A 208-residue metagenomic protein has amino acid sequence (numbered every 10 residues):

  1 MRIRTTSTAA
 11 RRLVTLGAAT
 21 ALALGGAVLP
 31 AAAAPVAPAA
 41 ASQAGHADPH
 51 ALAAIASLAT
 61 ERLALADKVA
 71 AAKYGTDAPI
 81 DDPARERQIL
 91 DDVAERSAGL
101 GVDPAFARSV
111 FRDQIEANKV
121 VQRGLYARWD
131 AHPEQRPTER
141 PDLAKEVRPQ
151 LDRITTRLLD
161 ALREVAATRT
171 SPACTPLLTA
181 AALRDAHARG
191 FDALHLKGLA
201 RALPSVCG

Functional and structural regions predicted by a protein language model:
M1-V36: Secretory targeting and sorting signals
I3, T168-G208: Glycine-rich, aromatic-bearing surface loops/beta-hairpins
A39-D81: Immediate post-signal-peptide N-terminus of mature secreted/exported proteins
L52-A56, Y74-P83, R96-L100, R140-R148 (+1 more regions): Second-shell loop/turn segments in exported
L52-A59, L63-A66, A70, E86-L90 (+6 more regions): Extracytoplasmic/secreted envelope proteins and their assembly/folding machinery, especially bacterial periplasmic
A72-D77, L125-R128, H132, V165 (+1 more regions): Secondary-structure edge/capping motif, primarily at the C-terminal ends of alpha-helices and the immediately following
G99-R136: Mid-length scaffold segments of soluble, non-membrane domains
D130-V165: Extended amphipathic alpha-helical interaction segments
